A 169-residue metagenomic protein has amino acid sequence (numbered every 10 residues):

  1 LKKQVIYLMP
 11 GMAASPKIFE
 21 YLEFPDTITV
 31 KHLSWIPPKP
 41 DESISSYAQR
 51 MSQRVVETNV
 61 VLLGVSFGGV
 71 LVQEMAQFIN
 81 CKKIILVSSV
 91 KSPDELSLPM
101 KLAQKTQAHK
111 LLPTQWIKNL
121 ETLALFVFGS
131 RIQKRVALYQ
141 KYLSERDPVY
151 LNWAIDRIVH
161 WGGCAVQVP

Functional and structural regions predicted by a protein language model:
K2-T58, T106-I117: Active-site catalytic motif of lipid deacylating hydrolases and related acyltransferases
L8-M9, L63, V87: Short hydrophobic segments within beta-strands
M12, S66-F67, S89-P93: Short, flexible active-site-adjacent loop segments at beta-strand->alpha-helix junctions, enriched in small/polar
Y21, E74-F78: Active-site signature of alpha/beta-hydrolase-fold catalytic machinery across serine- and Asp/Cys-nucleophile hydrolases
L63-V72: Gly/Ala-rich beta-loop-alpha elbow adjacent to hydrolase catalytic centers
N80-T114: Flexible "cap/lid" loop of the alpha/beta hydrolase fold
N119-I132, K141-Y142, I158: Helix-loop "lid/cap" segments that line or gate small-molecule binding pockets
Y150-P169: Conserved serine/cysteine hydrolase catalytic core
